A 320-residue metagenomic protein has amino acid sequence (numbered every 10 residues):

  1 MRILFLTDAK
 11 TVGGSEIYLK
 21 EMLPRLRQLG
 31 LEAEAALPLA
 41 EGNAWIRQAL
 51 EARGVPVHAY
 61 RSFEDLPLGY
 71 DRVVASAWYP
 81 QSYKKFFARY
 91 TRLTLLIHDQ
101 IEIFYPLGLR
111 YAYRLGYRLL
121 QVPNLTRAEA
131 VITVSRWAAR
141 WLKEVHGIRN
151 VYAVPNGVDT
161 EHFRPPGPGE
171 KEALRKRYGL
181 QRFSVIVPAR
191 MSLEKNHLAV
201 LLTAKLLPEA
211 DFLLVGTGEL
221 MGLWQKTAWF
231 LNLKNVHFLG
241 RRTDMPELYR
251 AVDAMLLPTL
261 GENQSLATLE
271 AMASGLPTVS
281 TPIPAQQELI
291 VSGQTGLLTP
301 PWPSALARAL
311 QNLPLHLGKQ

Functional and structural regions predicted by a protein language model:
E16-P24, F183, V187-L206, E219-G222: A conserved mid-protein helix/loop that constitutes part of the nucleotide-sugar donor-binding site
A75-Q81, I97-D99: Short His-centered aromatic/hydrophobic patch
Y113-V131: Membrane-proximal helix-turn-helix segments that form the acceptor-binding/catalytic region of lipid-linked
W137, G157: Carbohydrate-associated surface elements
R164-Y178: A short helix/loop element that forms part of the nucleotide-sugar donor recognition site in Leloir-type
R241, L260: Aromatic "clamp/platform" in nucleotide-sugar-dependent glycosyltransferases that forms part of the donor/acceptor
P277-S280, I290: Short hydrophobic beta-strand element within catalytic cores of glycosyltransferases and related nucleotide-activated
S292-G293, L297-S304, Q311-L317: Conserved acidic donor-binding segment of nucleotide-sugar-dependent glycosyltransferases
